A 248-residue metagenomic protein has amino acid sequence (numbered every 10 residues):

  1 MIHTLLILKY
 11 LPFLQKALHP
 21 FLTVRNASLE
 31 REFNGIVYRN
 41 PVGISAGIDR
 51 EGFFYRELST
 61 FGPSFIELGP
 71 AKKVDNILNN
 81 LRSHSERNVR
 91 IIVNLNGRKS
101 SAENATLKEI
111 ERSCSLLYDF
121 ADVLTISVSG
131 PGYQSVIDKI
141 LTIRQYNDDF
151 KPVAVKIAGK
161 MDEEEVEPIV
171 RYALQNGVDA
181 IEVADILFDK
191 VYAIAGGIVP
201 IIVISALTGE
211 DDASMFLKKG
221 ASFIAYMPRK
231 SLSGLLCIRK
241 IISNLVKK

Functional and structural regions predicted by a protein language model:
M1-I91, N96-K99, I241: N-terminal capping/small domains of soluble enzymes
R31-E32, L78-S85, I140-D148, L174 (+3 more regions): Surface-exposed amphipathic alpha-helices with a cationic face
I36-R39, D149-V153, I194-V199, I224: Short, surface-exposed connector motifs at secondary-structure boundaries
Y38, G43-F53, S59, I77 (+1 more regions): Conserved alpha/beta-domain cores
S45-A46, S129, K156-A158, P200-T208 (+1 more regions): Glycine-rich beta-strand-to-loop/alpha-helix junction loops that act as flexible
G52-L58, K108, M161-Q175, A193-G197 (+2 more regions): Catalytic cores of alpha/beta
E67-K73, G130, A180-I186, A213-K240: Glycine-rich phosphate-binding active-site loops on the catalytic face of alpha/beta enzymes
K72, N79, S83, V136-I137 (+3 more regions): Domain-level signal for soluble alpha/beta catalytic cores
